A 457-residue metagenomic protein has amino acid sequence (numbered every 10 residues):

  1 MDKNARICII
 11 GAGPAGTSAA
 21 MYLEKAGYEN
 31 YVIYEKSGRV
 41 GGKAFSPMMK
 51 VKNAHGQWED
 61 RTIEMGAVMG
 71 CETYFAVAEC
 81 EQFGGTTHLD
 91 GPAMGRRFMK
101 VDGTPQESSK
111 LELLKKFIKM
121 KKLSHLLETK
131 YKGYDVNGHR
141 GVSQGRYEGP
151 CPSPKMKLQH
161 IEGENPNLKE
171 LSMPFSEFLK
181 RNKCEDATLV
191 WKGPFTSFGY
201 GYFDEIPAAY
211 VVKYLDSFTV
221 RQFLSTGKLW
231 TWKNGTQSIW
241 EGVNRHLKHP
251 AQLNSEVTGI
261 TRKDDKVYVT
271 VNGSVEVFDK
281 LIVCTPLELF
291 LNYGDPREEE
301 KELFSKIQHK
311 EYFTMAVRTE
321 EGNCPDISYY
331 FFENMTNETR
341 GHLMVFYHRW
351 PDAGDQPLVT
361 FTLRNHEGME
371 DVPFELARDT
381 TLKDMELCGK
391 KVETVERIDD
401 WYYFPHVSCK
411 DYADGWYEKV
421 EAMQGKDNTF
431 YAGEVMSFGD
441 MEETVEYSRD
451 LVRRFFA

Functional and structural regions predicted by a protein language model:
A5-I33: N-terminal Rossmann-like FAD-binding beta1-loop-alpha1 element of flavoenzymes
A15, R39, E288: Conserved Rossmann-like nucleotide-cofactor binding loop
E24-K50: Glycine-rich FAD pyrophosphate-binding loop
A26, T258-D371: Mid-domain catalytic core of redox enzymes that form a hydrophobic substrate pocket/lid adjacent to a catalytic redox
K43-S46, K52-G91: Conserved FAD-binding subdomain of flavin-dependent enzymes
T73, V77-I206: Mobile amphipathic helical/loop "lid" adjacent to a hydrophobic cofactor/ligand pocket
Y214-K266: Helical element adjacent to the flavin cofactor pocket in flavoenzyme catalytic cores
Y347-A457: Conserved flavin/dinucleotide-binding core of flavoenzymes
